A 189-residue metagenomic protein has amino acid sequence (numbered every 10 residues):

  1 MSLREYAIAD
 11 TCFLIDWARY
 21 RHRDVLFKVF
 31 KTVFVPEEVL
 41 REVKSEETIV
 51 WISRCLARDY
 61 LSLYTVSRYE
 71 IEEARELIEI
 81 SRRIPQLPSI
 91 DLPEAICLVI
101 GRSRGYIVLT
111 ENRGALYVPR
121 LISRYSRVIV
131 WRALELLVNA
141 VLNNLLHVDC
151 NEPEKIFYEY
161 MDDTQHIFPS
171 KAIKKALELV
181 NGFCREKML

Functional and structural regions predicted by a protein language model:
M1-Y6, W17-F34, E38-W51, L56-L61 (+3 more regions): Feature 3881 marks metal-assisted phosphotransfer/nuclease machinery and their flanking interaction elements
I8-D10, T110: Short hydrophobic beta-strand that contains or immediately precedes a catalytic carboxylate
C12-I15: Metabolite-binding pocket within alpha/beta catalytic cores that recognizes anionic/polar moieties
L63-T110: Ordered, amphipathic secondary-structure segments that act as subunit-interaction surfaces in large macromolecular
